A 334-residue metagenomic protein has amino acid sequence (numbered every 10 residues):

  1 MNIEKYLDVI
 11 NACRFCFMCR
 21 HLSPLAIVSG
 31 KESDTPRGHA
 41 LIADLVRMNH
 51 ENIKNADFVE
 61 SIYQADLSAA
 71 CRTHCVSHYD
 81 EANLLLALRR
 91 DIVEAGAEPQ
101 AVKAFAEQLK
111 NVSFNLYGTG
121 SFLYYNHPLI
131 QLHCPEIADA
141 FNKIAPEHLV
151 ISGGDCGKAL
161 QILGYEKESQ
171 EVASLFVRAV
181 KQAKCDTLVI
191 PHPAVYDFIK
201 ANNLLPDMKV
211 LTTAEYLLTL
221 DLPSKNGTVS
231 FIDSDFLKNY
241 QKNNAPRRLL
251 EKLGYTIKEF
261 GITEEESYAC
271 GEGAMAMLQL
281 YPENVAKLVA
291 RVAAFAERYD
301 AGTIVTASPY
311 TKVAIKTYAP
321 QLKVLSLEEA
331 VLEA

Functional and structural regions predicted by a protein language model:
M1-I10, M18-H21, L25: N-terminal structured subdomain of primase-like DNA metabolism proteins
N2-I3, I10, D34, A40-M208 (+1 more regions): Iron-sulfur-cluster electron-transfer modules
C13-C19, S23, A65-C71, C75 (+4 more regions): Short cysteine clusters
C16-D44: A broadly conserved sequence feature marking short terminus-proximal activation segments in nucleic acid-centric
C19-L25, S29, C71, S77 (+3 more regions): Secreted/processed peptides and extracellular or luminal domains of membrane proteins
H78, L129-N142, P146-K209, K238-G254 (+1 more regions): Cofactor-cradling patches in redox/metallo enzymes
S121-H127, T228-D235, T303-V305: Short hydrophobic beta-strand segments
L220-T228: Acyltransferase donor/substrate-recognition loop-hinge adjacent to the catalytic core
